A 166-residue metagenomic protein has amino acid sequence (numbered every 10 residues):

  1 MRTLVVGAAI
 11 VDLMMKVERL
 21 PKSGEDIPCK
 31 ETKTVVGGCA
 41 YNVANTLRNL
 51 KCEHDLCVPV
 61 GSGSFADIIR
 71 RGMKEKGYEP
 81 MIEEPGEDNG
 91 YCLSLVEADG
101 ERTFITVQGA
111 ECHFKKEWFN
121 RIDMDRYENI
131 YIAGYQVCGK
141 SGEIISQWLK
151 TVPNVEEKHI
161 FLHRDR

Functional and structural regions predicted by a protein language model:
M1-A9, P59, R70-E83, E97-R166: Ribokinase/PfkB-type carbohydrate-kinase core domain
M1-P59, A66-I68: Glycine-rich phosphate/adenosyl-contacting loop at the front of the ribokinase-like
G38, S64, K140-E143: Residue-level recognition of alpha-helix initiation/capping sites
R48, P85-E87, E97: A generic structural signal for short, solvent-exposed coil/turn residues that cap or connect secondary-structure
L50, K76, E87-N89: Short, basic and Ser/Thr-rich N-terminal targeting/leader segments
G63-S64, D88: Short alpha-helical
